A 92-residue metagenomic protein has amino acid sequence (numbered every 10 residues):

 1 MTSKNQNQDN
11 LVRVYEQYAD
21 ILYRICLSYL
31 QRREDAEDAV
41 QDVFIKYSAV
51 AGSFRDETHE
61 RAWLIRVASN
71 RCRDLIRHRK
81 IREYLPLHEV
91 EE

Functional and structural regions predicted by a protein language model:
M1-R24, E37, S48: A short, charge-rich alpha-helical start-of-domain segment used by transcription regulators
S3-N5, D42-H59, R79: Sigma70-family region 2
L22, C26, Y47, A51 (+1 more regions): Hydrophobic recognition helices of helix-based DNA-binding modules
R24, D38-I45, T58-N70: Structural recognition of an alpha-helix C-terminal capping motif at a helix-to-coil junction
E34: Residues within helix-turn-helix
R55, S69-L87: Arg/Lys-rich amphipathic alpha helix in sigma70-family domain 2
V90-E92: Acidic, proline/glycine-rich intrinsically disordered inter-domain spacer in sigma factors
